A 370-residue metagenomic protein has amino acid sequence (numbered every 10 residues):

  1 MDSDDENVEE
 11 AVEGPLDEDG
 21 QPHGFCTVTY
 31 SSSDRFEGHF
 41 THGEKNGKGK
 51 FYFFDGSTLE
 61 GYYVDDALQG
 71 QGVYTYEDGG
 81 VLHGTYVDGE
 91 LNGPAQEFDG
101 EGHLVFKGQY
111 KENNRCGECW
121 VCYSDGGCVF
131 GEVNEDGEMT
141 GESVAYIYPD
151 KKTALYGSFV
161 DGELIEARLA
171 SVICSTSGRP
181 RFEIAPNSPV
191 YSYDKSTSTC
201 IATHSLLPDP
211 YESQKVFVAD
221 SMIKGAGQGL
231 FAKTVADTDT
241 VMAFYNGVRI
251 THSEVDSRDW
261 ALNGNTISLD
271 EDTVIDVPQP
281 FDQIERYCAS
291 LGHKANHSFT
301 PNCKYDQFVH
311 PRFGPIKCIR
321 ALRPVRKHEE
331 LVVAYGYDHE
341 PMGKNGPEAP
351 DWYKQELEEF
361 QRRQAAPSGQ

Functional and structural regions predicted by a protein language model:
M1-E212: Glycine/tyrosine- and acidic-biased, solvent-exposed loop/turn segments at the edges of beta-strands
L16-D17, Q109-Y110, V133-N134, Y146 (+6 more regions): Beta-strand elements of modular eukaryotic interaction domains
P22, K45, L68, L91 (+8 more regions): Generic recognition of long tandem-repeat/solenoid scaffolds
T27-T29, K50, V73, T85 (+12 more regions): Beta-strand cores of modular interaction/reader domains in eukaryotic scaffold and signaling proteins, especially PDZ
S33, G56, G79, G126 (+6 more regions): Conserved beta-strand elements of beta-rich interaction domains across eukaryotes, especially beta-propellers
F36, L59, L82, F106 (+4 more regions): Short, conserved secondary-structure segments in the cores of folded domains
A145-L207, S298-Q370: C-terminal SET catalytic tail plus cysteine-rich post-SET Zn-binding segment of SAM-dependent SET-domain
Y193, I201-N302, W352-A365: Catalytic cores of histone-lysine modification enzymes
